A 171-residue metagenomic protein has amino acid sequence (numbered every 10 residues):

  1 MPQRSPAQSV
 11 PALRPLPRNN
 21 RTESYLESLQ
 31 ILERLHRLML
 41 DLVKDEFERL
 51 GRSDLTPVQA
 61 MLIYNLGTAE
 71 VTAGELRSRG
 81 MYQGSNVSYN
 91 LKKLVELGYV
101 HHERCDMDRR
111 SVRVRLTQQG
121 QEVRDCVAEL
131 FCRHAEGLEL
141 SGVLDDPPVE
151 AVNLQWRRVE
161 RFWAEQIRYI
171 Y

Functional and structural regions predicted by a protein language model:
M1-S53: N-terminal leader segment of winged-helix/HTH proteins
M1-T22, L144-Y171: C-terminal regulatory/oligomerization modules of transcriptional regulators
R14, K92-A151: Charged, amphipathic alpha-helical coiled-coil/dimerization segments
S24, P57-V58, Q119: N-terminal positioning helix adjacent to the helix-turn-helix/winged-helix DNA-binding module
L35, M39-L42, E46, G80 (+3 more regions): Alpha-helical linker/hinge and terminal dimerization helices associated with HTH transcriptional regulators
L42-N86: N-terminal helix-turn-helix DNA-binding core of bacterial DNA-binding proteins
I63, L76, L91-L97: Basic amphipathic alpha-helical segments that dock to polyanions
